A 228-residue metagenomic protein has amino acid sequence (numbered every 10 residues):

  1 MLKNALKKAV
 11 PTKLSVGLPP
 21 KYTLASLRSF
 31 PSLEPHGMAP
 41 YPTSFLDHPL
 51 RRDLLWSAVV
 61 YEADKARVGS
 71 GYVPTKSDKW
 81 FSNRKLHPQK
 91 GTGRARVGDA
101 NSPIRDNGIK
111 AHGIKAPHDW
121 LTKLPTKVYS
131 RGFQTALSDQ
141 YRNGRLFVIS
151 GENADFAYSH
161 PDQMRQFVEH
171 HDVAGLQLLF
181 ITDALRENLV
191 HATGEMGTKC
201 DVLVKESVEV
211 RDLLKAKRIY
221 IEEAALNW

Functional and structural regions predicted by a protein language model:
M1-K65, K115-W228: Extended polybasic, low-complexity segments that bind anionic RNA or targeting/receptor surfaces
R51-Q89: A short, flexible low-complexity segment enriched in Lys/Arg and Gly/Pro that occurs in N-terminal basic tails
T75, S82, A100-N101, G108 (+3 more regions): Glycine-rich, flexible loop/turn motifs
K76-N83, N107, A154, Y158 (+1 more regions): Short, surface-exposed, charged/polar-biased interaction segments
K79-A111: Glycine/serine-rich anion-binding loops at beta->alpha junctions that coordinate negatively charged ligand groups
